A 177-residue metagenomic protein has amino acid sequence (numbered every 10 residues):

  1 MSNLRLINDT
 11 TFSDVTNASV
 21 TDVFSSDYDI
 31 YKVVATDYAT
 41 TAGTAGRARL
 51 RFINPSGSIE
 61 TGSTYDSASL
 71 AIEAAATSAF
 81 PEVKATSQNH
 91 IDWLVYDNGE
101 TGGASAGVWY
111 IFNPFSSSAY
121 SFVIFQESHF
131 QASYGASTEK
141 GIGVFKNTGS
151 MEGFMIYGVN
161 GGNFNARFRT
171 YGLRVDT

Functional and structural regions predicted by a protein language model:
M1-T177: Surface-exposed molecular-recognition determinants
